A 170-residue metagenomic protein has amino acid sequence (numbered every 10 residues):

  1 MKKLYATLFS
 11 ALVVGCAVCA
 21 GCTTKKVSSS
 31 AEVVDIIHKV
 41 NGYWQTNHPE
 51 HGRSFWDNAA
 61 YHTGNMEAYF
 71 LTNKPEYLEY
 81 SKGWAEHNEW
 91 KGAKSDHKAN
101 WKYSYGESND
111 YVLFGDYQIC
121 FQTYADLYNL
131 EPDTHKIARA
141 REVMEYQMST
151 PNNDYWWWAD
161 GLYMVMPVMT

Functional and structural regions predicted by a protein language model:
M1-V27: Bacterial Sec-dependent N-terminal signal peptides
T24-T170: Glycan-recognition and catalytic cores of secretory/periplasmic carbohydrate-active enzymes
